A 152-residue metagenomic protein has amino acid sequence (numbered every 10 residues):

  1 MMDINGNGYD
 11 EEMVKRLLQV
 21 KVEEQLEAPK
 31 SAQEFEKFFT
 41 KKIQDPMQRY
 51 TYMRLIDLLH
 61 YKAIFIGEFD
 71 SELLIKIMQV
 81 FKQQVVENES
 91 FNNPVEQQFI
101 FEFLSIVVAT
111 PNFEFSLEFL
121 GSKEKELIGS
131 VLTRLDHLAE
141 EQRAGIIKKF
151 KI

Functional and structural regions predicted by a protein language model:
M1-K42: Eukaryotic charged/polar low-complexity linker/IDR segments
N7-E11, P29, Q33, L55 (+2 more regions): Low-complexity, intrinsically disordered regions enriched in charged/polar residues
A32, D45, R54-L58, D70-L74 (+1 more regions): Alpha-helix initiation and capping sites
Y61-I152: Extended alpha-helical scaffolding segments
